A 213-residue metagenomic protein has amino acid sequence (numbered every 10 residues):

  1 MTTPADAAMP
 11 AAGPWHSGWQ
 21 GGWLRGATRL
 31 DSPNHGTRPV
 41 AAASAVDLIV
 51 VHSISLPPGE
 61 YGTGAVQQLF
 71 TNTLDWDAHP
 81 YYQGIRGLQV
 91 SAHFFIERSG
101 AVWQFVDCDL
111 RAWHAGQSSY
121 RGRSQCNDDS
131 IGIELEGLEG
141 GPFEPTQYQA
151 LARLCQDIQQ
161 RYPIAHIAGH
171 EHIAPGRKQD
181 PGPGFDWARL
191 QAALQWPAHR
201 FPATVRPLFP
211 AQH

Functional and structural regions predicted by a protein language model:
M1-S124: N-terminal catalytic cores of peptidoglycan-degrading enzymes
T2-R25, A43, S124-S130, L138-H213: Basic/polar, cationic surfaces and motifs that engage anionic cell-wall and phosphate/carboxylate ligands
V51, I133, L151: Conserved, mostly hydrophobic/aromatic
S53-I54, L135, E171: Residues immediately flanking
E97-R98, S118, L135, R177 (+1 more regions): Short, functionally important structural connectors and interaction interfaces within domains
V102, S130-L135: Internal catalytic-core helix/loop-beta-alpha segment that presents or stabilizes conserved functional determinants
